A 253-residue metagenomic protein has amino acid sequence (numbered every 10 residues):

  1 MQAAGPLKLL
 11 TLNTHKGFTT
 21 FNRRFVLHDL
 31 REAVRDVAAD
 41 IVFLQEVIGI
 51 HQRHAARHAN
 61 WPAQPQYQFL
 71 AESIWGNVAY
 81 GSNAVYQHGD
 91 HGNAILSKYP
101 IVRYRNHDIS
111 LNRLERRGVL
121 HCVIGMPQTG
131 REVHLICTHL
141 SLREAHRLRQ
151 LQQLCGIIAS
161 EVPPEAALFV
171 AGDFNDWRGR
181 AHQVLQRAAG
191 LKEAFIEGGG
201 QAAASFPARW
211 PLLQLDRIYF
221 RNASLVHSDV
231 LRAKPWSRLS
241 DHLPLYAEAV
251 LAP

Functional and structural regions predicted by a protein language model:
M1-L9, H91-N93, S97-V102, E115-C137 (+1 more regions): Beta-strand-turn-beta hairpins that frame and shape the catalytic cleft of phosphate-ester-processing enzymes
M1-S73, Y80, V85-D90, Q152-Q153 (+1 more regions): N-terminal, active-site-proximal structural segment of metallo-dependent hydrolase catalytic domains
L9-T14, A33-H58, L96, C122 (+5 more regions): Active-site beta-strand/loop signature of hydrolases that rely on acidic residues for catalysis
G17-T19, G49-Q52, Y86-G89, R143-H146 (+2 more regions): Active-site environment of divalent metal-dependent phosphoester hydrolases
W75-S110: Catalytic-core segment of enzymes that process non-peptidic bonds
A79, V123-M126, R131, E144-L148: Soluble catalytic domains of enzymes that build or remodel membrane lipids, polysaccharides, and related
Q87-H88, N112-R116, E144-H146, W236-L239: Solvent-exposed loop/turn segments connecting transmembrane beta-strands in outer-membrane beta-barrel proteins
N106, V123, G156-F169, F174-P253: Metal-dependent phosphoester-hydrolase catalytic domains
